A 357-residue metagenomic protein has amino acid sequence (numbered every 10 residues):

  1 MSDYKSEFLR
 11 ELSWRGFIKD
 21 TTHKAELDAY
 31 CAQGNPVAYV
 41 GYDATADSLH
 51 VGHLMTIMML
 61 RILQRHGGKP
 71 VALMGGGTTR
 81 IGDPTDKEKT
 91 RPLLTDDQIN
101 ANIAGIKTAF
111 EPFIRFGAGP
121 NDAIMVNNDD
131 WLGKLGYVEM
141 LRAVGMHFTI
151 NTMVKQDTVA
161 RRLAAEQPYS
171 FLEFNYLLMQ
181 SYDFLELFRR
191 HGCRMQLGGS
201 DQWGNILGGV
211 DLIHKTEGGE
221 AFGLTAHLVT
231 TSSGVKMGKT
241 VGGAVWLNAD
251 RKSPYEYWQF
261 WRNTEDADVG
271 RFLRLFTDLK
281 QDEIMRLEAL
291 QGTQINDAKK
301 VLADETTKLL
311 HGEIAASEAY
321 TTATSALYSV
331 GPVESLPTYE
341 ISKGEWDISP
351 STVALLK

Functional and structural regions predicted by a protein language model:
M1-Q202, V210, E217-F222, V235 (+2 more regions): NTP-dependent nucleotidyl-transfer catalytic core
L9, C31, I103, K107 (+6 more regions): A generic alpha-helix structural signal
Y137, F171-F184, I206, P254-Y257 (+4 more regions): Short runs of predominantly hydrophobic/aromatic residues within well-ordered alpha helices that form helix-helix
I213-K357: Conserved nucleotide- and phosphate/pyrophosphate-binding catalytic cores in adenylate/nucleotidyl-handling enzymes
